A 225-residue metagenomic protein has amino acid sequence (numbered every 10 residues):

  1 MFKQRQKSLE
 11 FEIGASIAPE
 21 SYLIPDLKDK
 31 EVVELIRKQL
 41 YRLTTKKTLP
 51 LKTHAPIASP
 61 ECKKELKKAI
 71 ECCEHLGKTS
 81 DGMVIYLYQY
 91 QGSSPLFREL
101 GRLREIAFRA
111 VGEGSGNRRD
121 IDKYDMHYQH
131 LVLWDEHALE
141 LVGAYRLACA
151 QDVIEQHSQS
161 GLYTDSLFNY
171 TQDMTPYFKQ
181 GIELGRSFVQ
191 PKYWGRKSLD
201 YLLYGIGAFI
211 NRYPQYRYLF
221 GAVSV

Functional and structural regions predicted by a protein language model:
M1-C62: Non-catalytic C-terminal accessory region of glycerolipid acyltransferases and related lyso-lipid remodeling enzymes
A15-I17, Q89, R186-Q190: Short, histidine-centered active-site or binding-site loop motifs used for metal coordination, general acid-base
K28, V32, G92-E99, S198-L202: Short amphipathic alpha-helical segments
L43-K46, A107-A110, F209-Y213: Short alpha-helical functional segments enriched in proximate histidine and acidic residues
A55-Q91: Conserved N-terminal entry element of GNAT/NAT acetyltransferase domains
G77-D120, M126, H130, G143: Short amphipathic alpha-helix that is part of the acyltransferase structural core
S115, A150-V225: Acyl-donor binding region in acyl/amide transferases
V132, E140-A148: Conserved beta-strand in the GNAT
